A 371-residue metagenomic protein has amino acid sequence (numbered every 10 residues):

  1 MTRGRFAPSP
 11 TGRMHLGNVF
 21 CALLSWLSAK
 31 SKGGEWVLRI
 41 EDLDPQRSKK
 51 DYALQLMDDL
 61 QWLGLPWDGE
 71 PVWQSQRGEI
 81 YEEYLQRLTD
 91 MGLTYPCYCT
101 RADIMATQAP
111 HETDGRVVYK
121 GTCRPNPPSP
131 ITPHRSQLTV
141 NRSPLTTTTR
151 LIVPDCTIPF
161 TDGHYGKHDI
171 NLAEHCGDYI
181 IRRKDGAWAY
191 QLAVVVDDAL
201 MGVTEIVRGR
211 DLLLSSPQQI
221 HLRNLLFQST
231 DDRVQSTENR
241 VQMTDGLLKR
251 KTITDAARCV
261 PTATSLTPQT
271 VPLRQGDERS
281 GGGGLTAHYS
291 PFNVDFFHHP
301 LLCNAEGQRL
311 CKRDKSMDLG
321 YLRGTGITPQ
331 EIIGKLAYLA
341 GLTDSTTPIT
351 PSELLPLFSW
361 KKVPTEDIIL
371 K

Functional and structural regions predicted by a protein language model:
M1-E112, D211-F227, E331: N-terminal Rossmann-like or analogous alpha/beta NTP/dinucleotide-binding catalytic cores that position adenine
A29-E35, M201-G202, F227-Q228, A340-T347: Short helix-capping/linker segments at secondary-structure and domain boundaries
Y52-H134, N141-H175, P348-K371: Active-site neighborhoods of enzyme catalytic cores
T100, L214-S215, Y289, N293-K371: Catalytic adenosine-cofactor/nucleotide-binding cores of aminoacyl-tRNA synthetases and other
A102-H134, L138-T230, Q269, S290-L310 (+1 more regions): Active-site cores that bind ATP or allylic diphosphates and position pyrophosphate for catalysis
P128-T146, Q228-N293, K371: Intrinsic disorder/low-complexity segments
